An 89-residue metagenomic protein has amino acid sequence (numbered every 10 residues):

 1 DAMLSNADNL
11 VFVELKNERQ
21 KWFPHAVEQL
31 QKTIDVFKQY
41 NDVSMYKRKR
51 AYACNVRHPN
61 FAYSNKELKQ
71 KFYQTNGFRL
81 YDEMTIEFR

Functional and structural regions predicted by a protein language model:
A2-L4, N9-N17: Conserved catalytic cores of phosphodiester-cleaving nucleases, focusing on short active-site segments
S5, Y40-V43, T75: Alpha-helix C-cap/termination motif
D8, F23, E83-T85: Generic secretory/membrane-interface signal
K16, A26-Q29, N65-E67, I86: General "foldedness" signal
Q20-R57: Catalytic cores of nucleic-acid endonucleases
R48-R89: Domain-level recognition of nuclease-like catalytic cores that cleave nucleotide substrates
